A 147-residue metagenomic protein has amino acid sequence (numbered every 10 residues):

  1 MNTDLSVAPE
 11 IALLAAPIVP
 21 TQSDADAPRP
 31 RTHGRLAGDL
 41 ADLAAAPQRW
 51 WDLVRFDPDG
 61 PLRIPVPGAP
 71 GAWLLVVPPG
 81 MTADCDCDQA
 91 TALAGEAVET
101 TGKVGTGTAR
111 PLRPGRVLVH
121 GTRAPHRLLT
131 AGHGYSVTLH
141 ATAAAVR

Functional and structural regions predicted by a protein language model:
M1-A69: A short, N-terminal "cap"/entry segment at the start of jelly-roll beta-barrel domains of the cupin/DSBH fold
R63, W73-V76, T91, V137-A141: Ordered hydrophobic segments in well-structured contexts
P70-A72, H133: Coil-to-beta-strand transition motifs
V77-M81, C85-V104: Glycine- and acidic-residue-biased ligand/ion/polar-headgroup-sensing regions
Q89-A90, R110, L128-G132: A general structural signal for short secondary-structure junctions and capping/turn motifs
V98-H126: Short acidic-glycine-tyrosine-enriched beta hairpin
V117-V119, R127, G132-R147: A short hydrophobic beta-strand segment most commonly corresponding to one strand of the jelly-roll/cupin
